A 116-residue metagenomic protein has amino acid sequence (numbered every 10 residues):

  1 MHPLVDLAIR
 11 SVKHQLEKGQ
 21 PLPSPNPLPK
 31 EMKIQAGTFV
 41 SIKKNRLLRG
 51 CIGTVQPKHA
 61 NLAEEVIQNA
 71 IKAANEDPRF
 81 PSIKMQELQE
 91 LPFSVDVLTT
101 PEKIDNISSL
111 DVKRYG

Functional and structural regions predicted by a protein language model:
H2-G116: C-terminal binding/interaction regions
